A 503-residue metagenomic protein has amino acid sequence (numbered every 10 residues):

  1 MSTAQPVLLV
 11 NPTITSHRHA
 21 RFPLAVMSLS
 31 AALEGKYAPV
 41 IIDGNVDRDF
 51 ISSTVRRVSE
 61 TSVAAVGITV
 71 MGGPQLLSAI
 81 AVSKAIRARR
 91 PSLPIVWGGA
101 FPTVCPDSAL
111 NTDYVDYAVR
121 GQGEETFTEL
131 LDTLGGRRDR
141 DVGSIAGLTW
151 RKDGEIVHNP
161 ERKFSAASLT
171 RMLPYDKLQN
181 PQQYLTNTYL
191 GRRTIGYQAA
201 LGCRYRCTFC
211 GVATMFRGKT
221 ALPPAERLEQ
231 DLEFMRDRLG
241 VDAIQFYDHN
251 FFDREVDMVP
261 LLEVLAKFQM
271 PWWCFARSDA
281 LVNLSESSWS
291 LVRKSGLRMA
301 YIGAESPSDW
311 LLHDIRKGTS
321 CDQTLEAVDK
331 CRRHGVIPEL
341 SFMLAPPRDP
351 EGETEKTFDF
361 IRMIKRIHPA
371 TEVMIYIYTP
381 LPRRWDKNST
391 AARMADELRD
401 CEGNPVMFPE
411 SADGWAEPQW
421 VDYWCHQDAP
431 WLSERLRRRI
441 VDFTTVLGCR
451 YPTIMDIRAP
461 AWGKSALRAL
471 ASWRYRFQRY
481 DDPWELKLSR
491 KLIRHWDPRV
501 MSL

Functional and structural regions predicted by a protein language model:
M1-P12, R18, V55-A64, S92 (+2 more regions): Radical SAM enzyme core and accessory elements
S2-D231, R236: Acidic, low-complexity intrinsically disordered segments
S16-H17, P106, Y205, W310 (+3 more regions): Flexible glycine/acidic-rich beta-alpha junction loops that bind and position SAM and/or redox cofactors in anaerobic
R21-A25, S78-V82, P224, D257-M258 (+4 more regions): Residues at alpha-helix caps and immediate loop-helix transition turns in enzyme cores, especially N- and C-cap
P106-N111, R348-R362: Catalytic cores of alpha/beta
Y175-P338, L344-P346, D359: Radical SAM [4Fe-4S] cluster-binding motif and immediate context
